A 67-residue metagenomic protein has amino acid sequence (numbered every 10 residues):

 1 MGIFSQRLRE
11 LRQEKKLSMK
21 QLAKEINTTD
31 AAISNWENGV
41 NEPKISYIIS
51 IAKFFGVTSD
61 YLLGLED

Functional and structural regions predicted by a protein language model:
M1-E14: A short, Lys/Arg-rich alpha-helix, primarily the initiator
Q6, K16-L17, P43-S46: Residue-level signal for the short linker/turn that defines the boundary of a DNA-recognition helix
K16-N35: Short alpha-helical DNA-recognition segment
N27, S46-Y61: DNA major-groove recognition helix of helix-turn-helix/homeodomain DNA-binding modules
A32, E42, Y61: Residues in the helix-turn-helix
E37, F55, E66: DNA major-groove recognition helix of helix-turn-helix
